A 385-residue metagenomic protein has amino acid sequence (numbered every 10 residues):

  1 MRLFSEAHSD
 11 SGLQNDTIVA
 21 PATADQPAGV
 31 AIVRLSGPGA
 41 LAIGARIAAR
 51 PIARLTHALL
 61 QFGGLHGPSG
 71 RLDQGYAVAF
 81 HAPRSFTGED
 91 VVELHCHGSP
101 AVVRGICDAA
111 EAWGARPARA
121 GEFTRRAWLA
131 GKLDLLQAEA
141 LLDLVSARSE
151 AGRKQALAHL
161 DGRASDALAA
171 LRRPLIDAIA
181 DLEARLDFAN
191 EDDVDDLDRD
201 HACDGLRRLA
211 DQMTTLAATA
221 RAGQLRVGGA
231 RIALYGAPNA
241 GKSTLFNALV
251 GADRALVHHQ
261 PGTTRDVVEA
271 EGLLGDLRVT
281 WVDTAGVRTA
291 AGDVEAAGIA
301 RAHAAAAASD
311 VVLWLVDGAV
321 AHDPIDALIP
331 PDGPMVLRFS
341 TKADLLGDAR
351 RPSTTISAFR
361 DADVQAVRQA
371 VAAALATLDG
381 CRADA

Functional and structural regions predicted by a protein language model:
M1-K154, A158, G162, R382: A glycine-rich (often HGG/GG-containing) alpha/beta subdomain
R2-D25, E150-G275, V279, A290-G292 (+2 more regions): C-terminal-of-GTPase-core extension/linker across diverse P-loop GTPases
D283: Conserved active-site aspartate in kinases
D293-A302: Substrate-gripping "pore-loop 1 plus following alpha2 helix"
H303-A307: A short, aliphatic-rich alpha-helical micro-motif
